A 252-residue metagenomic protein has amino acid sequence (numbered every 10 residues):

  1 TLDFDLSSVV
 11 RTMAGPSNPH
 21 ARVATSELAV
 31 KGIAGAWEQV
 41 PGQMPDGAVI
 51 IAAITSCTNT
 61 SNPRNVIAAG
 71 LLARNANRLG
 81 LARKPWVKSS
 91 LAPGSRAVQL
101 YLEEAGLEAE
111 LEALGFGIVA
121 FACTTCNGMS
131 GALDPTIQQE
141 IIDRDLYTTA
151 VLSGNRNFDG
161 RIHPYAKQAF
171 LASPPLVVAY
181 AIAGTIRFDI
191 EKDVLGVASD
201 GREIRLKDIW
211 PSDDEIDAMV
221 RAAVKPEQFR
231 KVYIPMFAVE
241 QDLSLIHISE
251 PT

Functional and structural regions predicted by a protein language model:
T1-A36, K192-L245: Terminal amphipathic helices with adjacent charged low-complexity linkers/tails
V9-K31, Q43-N62, K84-L171: Cysteine-centered functional microenvironments
A36-Q43: Anion-binding (especially nucleotide phosphate/pyrophosphate-binding) glycine-rich loop and adjoining beta-alpha core
N59-L71: Classical protein tyrosine phosphatase
A68-A69, G106-E110, V177: Alpha-helical scaffold elements adjacent to nucleotide-binding pockets in ATP/GTP-utilizing enzyme cores
A68-R74, R96-A97: Contiguous, well-ordered alpha-helical segments that form the cores/surfaces of helical PPI scaffolds
A73, N77-P85, G117-T125, M129-R230: Mobile "lid/hinge" segments at catalytic clefts and subdomain interfaces of large enzymes
I246-T252: Residue-level detector of conserved catalytic or cofactor/ligand-binding positions in enzyme active sites
